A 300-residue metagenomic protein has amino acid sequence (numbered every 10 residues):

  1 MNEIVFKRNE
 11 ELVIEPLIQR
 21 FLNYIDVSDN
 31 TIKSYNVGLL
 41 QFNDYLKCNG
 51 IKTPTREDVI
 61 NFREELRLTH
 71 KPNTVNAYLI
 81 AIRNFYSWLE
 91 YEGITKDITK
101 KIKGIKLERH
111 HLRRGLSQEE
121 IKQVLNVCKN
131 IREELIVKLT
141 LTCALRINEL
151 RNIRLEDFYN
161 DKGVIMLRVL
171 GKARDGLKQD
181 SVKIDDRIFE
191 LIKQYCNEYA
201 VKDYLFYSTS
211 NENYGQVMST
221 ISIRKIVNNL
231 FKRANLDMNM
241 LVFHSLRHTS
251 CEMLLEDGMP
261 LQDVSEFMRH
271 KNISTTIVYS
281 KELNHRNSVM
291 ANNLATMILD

Functional and structural regions predicted by a protein language model:
E3-I4, P16-K33, V37-L112: N-terminal core-binding DNA-recognition domain of tyrosine recombinases/integrases
N9, D180-S181, K281-D300: DNA/chromatin major-groove-contacting recognition/catalytic segments
G115, A173, M268, N272-N293: Catalytic-site neighborhood detector that most strongly recognizes the C-terminal catalytic loop/helix of tyrosine
Q118-I147: Basic, Lys/Arg- and aromatic-enriched nucleic-acid-binding interface segment
T140-G163, Q262: Short, charged phosphate-coordinating catalytic segments
F158-N160, S219, M259-S280: Short, polar N-cap/turn motifs at the start of nucleic acid-interacting alpha helices
R174-K193, Y204-N228: C-terminal catalytic core of Y-nucleophile DNA break-rejoin enzymes
V201, R224-E266: Short, basic (Lys/Arg/His-rich) helix/loop patches that form interaction surfaces in the mid-to-C-terminal regions
